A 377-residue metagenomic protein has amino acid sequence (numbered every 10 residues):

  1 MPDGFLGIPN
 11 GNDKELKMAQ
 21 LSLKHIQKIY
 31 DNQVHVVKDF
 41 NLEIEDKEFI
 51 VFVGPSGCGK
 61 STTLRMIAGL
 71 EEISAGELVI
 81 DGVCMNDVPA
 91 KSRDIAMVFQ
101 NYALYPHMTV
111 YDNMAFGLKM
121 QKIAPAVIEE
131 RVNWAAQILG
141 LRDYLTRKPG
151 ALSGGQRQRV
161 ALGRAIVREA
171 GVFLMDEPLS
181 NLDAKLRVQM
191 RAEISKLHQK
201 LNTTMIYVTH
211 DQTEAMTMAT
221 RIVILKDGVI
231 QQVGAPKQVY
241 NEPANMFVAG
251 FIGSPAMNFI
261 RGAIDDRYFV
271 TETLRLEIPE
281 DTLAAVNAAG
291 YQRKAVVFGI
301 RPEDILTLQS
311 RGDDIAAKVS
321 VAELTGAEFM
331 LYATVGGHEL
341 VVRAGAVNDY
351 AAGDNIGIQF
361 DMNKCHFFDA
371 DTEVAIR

Functional and structural regions predicted by a protein language model:
V53-P55: The feature captures the beta-strand-to-loop junction immediately N-terminal to the Walker
A68: Helix-to-loop junction immediately C-terminal to a conserved catalytic motif
S74-E77, V127, D227, C365: Conserved coupling/switch loops of ABC nucleotide-binding domains, chiefly the family-specific signature
G76-C84: Conserved ABC transporter NBD signature motif
A90-F247: ABC ATPase nucleotide-binding domains
A244-V296, L306-K318, A333-Y350: ATPase nucleotide-binding modules
